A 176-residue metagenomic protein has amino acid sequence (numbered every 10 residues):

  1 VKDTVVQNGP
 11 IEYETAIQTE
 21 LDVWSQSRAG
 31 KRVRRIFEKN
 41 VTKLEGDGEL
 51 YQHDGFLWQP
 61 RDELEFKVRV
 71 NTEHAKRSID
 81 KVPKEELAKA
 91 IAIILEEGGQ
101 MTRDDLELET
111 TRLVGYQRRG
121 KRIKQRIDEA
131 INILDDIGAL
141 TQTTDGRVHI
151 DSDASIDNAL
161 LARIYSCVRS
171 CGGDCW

Functional and structural regions predicted by a protein language model:
V1-W176: C-terminal non-catalytic scaffold/interaction domains in large multidomain proteins
